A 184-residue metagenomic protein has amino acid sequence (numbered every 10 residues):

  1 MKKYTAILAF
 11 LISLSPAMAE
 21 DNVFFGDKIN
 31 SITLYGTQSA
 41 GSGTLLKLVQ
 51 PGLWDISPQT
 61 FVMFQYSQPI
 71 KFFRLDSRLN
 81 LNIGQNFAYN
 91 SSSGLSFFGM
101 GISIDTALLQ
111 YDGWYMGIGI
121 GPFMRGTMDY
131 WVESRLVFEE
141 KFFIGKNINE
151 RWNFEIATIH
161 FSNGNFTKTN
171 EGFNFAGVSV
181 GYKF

Functional and structural regions predicted by a protein language model:
M1-K28: Cleavable N-terminal export/targeting peptides
D21-S96, I144: Glycine- and aromatic-enriched membrane insertion/assembly motifs of diderm outer-membrane and organelle channel
G36-S42, Q68, I83-S93, T106 (+3 more regions): Transmembrane beta-strands of outer-membrane beta-barrel pores
W54-T60, F87-F98, Q110, M128-R135 (+1 more regions): Solvent-exposed loop/turn segments connecting transmembrane beta-strands in outer-membrane beta-barrel proteins
V62-Y66, M100-I104, F142, V178-V180: Membrane-embedded beta-strands of outer-membrane beta-barrel proteins, especially the hydrophobic/small aromatic
Y66-F72, I104-L108, K146, Y182-F184: Residue-level signature of outer-membrane beta-barrel architecture
K71-L79, Y111-M116, I148-I156: Repeated loop/turn-to-beta-strand initiation elements of outer-membrane beta-barrel proteins
G172-F184: Outer-membrane beta-barrel "beta-signal"
